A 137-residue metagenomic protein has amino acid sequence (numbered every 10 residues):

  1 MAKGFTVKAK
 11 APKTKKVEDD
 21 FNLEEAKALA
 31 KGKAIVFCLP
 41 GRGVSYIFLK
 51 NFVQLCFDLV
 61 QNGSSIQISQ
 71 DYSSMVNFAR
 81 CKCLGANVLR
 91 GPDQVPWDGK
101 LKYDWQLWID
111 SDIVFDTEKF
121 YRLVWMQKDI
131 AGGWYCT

Functional and structural regions predicted by a protein language model:
A2-S74, F78: N-proximal low-complexity "stem/linker" segments adjacent to membrane-targeting elements
L49, R80-C81, T117-F120: Conserved strand-to-helix beginnings and helix N-cap segments that scaffold or border functional pockets
Q54-D58, K82-R90, R122: A generic secondary-structure signal
S73, N77-F78, K100, V114-T117 (+1 more regions): Generic alpha-helical scaffold signal
V76-G99: Short, conserved alpha-helix that lines the donor NDP-sugar binding/gating region of sugar-transfer enzymes
P92-D116: Short beta-strand-to-loop acidic/aromatic patch adjacent to the donor-nucleotide binding site
T117-T137: Conserved donor-nucleotide/metal-binding helix-loop-beta segment in metal-dependent transferases, i.e., the alpha-helix
